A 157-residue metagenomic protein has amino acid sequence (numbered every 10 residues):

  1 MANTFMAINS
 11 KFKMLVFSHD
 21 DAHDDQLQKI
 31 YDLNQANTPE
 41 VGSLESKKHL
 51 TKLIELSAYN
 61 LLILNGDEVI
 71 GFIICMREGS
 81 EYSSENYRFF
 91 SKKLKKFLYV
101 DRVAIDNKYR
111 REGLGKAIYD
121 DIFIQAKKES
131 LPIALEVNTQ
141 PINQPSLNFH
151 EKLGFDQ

Functional and structural regions predicted by a protein language model:
F5-K48, E68-I70: Short amphipathic alpha-helix that is part of the acyltransferase structural core
T51-L56: Short loop/turn motifs at secondary-structure junctions and domain boundaries
Y59-R77: Conserved beta-hairpin
I74-R102: Conserved acyl-donor/pantetheine-binding loop and adjacent beta-alpha core of acyl/acetyltransferases and related
D101-R110, T139-Q140: A short, internal acetyl-CoA/4′-phosphopantetheine-binding micro-motif in the GNAT/acyltransferase core
I105, R111-I124: Conserved acetyl-CoA-binding loop-helix of GNAT-fold acetyltransferases
A126-T139: Conserved GNAT acetyl-CoA-binding A-motif
Q140-Q157: Conserved active-site alpha-helix within GNAT-family acetyltransferase domains
